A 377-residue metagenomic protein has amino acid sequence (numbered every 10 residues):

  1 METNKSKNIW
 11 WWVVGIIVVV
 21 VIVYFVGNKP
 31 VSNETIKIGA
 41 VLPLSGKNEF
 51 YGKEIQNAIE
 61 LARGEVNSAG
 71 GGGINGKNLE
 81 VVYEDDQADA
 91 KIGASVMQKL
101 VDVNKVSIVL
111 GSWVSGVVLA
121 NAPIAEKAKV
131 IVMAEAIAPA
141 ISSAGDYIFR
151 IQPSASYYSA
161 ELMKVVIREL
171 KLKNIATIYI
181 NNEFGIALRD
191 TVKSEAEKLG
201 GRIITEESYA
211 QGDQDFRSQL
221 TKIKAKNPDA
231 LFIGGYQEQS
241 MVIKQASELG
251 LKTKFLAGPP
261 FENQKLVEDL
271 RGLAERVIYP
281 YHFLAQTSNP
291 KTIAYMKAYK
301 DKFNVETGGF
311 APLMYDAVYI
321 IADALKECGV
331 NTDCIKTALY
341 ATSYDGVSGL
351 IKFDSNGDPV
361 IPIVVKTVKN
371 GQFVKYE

Functional and structural regions predicted by a protein language model:
M1-E377: Extracytosolic ligand-binding ectodomains
